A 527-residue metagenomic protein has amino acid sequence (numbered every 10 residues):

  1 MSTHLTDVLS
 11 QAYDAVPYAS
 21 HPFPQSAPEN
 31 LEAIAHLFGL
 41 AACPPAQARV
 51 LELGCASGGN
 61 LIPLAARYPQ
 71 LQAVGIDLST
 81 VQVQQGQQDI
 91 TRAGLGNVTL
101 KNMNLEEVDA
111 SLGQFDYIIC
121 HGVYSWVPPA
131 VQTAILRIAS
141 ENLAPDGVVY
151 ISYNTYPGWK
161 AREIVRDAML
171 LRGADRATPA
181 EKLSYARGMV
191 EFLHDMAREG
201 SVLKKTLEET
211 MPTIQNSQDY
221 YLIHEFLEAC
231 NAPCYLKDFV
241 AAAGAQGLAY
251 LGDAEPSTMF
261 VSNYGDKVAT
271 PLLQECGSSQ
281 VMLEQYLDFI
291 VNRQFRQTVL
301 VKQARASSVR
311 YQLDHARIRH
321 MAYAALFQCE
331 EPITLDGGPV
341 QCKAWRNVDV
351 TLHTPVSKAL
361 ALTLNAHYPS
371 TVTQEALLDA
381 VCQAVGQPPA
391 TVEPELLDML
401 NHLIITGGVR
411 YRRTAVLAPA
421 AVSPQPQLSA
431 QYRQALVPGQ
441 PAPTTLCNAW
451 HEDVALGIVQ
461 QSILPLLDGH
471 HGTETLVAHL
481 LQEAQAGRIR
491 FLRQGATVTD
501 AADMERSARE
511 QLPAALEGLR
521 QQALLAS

Functional and structural regions predicted by a protein language model:
A15, A19-A48: Conserved alpha-helix/loop element of class I SAM-dependent methyltransferases that forms part of the SAM/SAH-binding
Q47-A56: Conserved class I S-adenosyl-L-methionine
G58-I62: Glycine-rich SAM-binding Motif I of class I
P63-E107: Class I SAM-dependent methyltransferase SAM/SAH-binding core
D109-I118: A short acidic, Gly/Pro-enriched loop at the edge of an enzyme's catalytic core that lines a small-molecule cofactor
T133-P145: A short glycine-rich, Lys/Arg-flanked "PGG" loop and its adjoining helix->strand segment in the class I
I151-V202: Conserved class I S-adenosyl-L-methionine
V261-R305, Q312, A344-S527: Long, charge-rich, low-complexity alpha-helical segments
